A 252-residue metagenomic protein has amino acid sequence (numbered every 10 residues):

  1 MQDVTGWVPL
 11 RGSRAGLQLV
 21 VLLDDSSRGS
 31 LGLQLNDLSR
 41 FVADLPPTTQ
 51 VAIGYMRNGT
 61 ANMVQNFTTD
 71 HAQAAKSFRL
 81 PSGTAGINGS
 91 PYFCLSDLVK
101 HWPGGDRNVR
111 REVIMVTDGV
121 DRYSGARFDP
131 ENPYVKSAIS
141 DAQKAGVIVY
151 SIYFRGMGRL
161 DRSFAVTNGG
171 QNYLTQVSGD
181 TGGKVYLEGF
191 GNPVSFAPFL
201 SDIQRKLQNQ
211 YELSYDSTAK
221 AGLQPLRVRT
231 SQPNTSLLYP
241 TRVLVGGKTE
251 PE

Functional and structural regions predicted by a protein language model:
M1-E252: Scaffold/interface architecture of coatomer-like assemblies
